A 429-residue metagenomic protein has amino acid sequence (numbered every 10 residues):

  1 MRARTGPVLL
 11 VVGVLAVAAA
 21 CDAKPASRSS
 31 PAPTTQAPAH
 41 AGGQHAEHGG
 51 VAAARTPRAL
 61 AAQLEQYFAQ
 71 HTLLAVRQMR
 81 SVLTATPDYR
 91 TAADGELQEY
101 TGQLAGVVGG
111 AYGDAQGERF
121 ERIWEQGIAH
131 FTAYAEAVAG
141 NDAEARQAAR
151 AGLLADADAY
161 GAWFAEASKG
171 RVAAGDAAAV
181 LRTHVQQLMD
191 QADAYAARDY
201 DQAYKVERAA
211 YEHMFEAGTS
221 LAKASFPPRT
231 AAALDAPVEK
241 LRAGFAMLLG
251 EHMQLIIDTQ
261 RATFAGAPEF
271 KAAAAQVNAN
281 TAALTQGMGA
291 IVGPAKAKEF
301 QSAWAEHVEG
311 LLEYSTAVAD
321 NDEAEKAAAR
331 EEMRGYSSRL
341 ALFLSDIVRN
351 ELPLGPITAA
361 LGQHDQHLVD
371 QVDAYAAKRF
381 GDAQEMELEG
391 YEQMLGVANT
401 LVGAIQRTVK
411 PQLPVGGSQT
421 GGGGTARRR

Functional and structural regions predicted by a protein language model:
M1-L9: Bacterial N-terminal signal peptides that target proteins for export
V17-A20: C-terminal motif of bacterial Sec signal peptides marking the signal peptidase cleavage site
D22-Q44, V415-T420, T425-R428: Short, low-complexity, disordered segments immediately C-terminal to signal peptides in bacterial exported proteins
P38-G95, P228-A275: Immediate post-signal-peptide N-terminus of mature secreted/exported proteins
A53-R58, L83-T91, G113-G117, D142-R146 (+8 more regions): Alpha-helical rod/repeat scaffolding segments in eukaryotic adaptors/tethers and long-chain four-helix cytokines
Q70, Q116-D142, G152-A159, G170-A196 (+3 more regions): Long, amphipathic, charge-rich alpha-helical segments that form helical bundles/coiled-coils
A75-A165, H213, I256-I347, G390-M394: Alpha-helical segments in soluble extracytoplasmic regions
V180-S225, A360-V409: Preference for long, well-ordered alpha-helical segments
